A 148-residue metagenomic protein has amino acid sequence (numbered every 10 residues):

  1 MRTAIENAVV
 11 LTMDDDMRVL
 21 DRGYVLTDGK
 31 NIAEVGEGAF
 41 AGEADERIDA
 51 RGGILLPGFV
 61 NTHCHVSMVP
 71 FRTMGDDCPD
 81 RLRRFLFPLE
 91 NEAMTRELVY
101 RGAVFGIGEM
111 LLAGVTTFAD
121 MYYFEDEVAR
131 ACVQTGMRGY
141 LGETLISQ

Functional and structural regions predicted by a protein language model:
M1-T3, V10-L56: Histidine-rich, glycine-flanked metal-binding segment
T3-E6, A41-R81, V104, G108-L112: Replace "His-x-His-based motif
H65, Y123-F124, T144-Q148: Active-site beta-loop-alpha junctions enriched in small/polar residues
P70-R101, G108, T135-Q148: Active-site gating loops and adjacent loop-to-helix segments of metal-dependent hydrolytic enzymes
T116-T117, R138: Short acidic/polar active-site loop segments enriched in Thr and Asp
F118-V128: Divalent-metal (often Zn2+) His-rich catalytic cores of metallo-beta-lactamase-fold enzymes
